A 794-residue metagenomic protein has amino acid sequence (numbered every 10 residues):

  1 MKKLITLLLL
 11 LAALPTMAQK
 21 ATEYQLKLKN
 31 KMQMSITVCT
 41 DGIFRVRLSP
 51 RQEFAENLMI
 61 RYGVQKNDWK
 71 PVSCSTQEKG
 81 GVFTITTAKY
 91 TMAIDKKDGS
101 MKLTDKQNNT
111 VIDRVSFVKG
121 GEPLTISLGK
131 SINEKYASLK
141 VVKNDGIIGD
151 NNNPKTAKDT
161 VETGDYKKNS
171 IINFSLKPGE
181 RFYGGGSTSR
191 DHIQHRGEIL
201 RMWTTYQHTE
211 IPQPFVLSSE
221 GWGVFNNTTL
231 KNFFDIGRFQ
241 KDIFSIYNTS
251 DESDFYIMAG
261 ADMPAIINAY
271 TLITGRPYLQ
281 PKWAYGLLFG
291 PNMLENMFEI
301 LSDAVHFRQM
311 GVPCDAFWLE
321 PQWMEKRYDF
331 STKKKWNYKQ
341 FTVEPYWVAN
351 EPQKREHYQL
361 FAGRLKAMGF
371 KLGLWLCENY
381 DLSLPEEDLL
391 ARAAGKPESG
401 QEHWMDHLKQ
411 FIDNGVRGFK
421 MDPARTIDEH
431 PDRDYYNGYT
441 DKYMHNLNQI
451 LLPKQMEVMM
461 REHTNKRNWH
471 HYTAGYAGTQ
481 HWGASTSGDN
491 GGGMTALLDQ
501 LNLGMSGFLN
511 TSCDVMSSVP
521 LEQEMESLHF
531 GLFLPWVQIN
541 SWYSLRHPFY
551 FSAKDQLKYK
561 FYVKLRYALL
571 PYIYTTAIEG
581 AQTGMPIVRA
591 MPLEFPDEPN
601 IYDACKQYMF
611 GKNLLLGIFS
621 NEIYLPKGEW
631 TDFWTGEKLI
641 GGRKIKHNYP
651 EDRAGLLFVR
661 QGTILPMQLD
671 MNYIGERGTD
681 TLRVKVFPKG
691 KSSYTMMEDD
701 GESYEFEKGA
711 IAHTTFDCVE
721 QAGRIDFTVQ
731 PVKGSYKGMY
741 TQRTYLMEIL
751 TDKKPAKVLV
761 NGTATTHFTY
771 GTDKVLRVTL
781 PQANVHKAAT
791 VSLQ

Functional and structural regions predicted by a protein language model:
M1-E23: Bacterial Sec-dependent N-terminal signal peptides
M34-I36, V46-L48, T84-I85, K89 (+2 more regions): Short, well-ordered beta-strand segments enriched in hydrophobic/aromatic residues
I36, K89, F215, F307 (+5 more regions): Conserved, mostly hydrophobic/aromatic
T37-I85, G120-L124: A low-complexity, Ser/Thr/Gly/Pro-enriched, surface-exposed linker/loop concept that marks segments flanking
E56-C74, T631-D652, K757-L780: Solvent-exposed beta-strand/loop surfaces of large extracellular or lumenal domains
I60-G63, P313-V563, P592-P596, G611 (+1 more regions): Aromatic- and carboxylate-enriched substrate-binding clefts and catalytic-loop regions of carbohydrate-active enzymes
T76-P281, P291-N292, M297, A304-Q309 (+3 more regions): Catalytic and substrate-binding clefts that recognize carbohydrates or anionic sugar/phosphate headgroups
V458-M459, N465-N468, G478-S485, M505-L509 (+3 more regions): Catalytic core of carbohydrate-active enzymes
